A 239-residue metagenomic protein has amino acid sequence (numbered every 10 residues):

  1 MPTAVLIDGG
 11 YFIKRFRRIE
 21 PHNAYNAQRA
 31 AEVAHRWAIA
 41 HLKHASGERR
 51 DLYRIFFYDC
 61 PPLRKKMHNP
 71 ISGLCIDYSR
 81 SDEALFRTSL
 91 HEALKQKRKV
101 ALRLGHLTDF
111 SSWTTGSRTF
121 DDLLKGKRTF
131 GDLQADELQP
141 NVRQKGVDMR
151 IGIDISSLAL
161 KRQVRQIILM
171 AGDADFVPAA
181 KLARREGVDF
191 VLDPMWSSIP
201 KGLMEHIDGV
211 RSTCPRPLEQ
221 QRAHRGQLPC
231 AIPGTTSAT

Functional and structural regions predicted by a protein language model:
M1-D122, A135-D136, P140, D189 (+1 more regions): Domain-level signal for Mg2+-assisted phosphodiester chemistry and nucleotide/NA-binding surfaces in nucleic-acid
L104-T239: Nuclease catalytic cores that cleave nucleic-acid phosphodiester bonds, predominantly acidic two-metal-ion
